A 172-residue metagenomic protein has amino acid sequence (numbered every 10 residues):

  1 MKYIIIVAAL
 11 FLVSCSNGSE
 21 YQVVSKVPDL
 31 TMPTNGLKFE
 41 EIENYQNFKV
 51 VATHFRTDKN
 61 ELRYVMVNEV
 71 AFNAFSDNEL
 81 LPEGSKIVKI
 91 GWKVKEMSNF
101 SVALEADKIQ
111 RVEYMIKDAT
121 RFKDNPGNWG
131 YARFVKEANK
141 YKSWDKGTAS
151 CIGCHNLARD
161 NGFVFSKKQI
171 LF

Functional and structural regions predicted by a protein language model:
M1-I4: Positively charged n-region of N-terminal signal peptides that target proteins for export
I6-L10: Hydrophobic helical h-region of N-terminal Sec-dependent signal peptides in bacterial secretory/periplasmic proteins
L12-S14: C-terminal motif of bacterial Sec signal peptides marking the signal peptidase cleavage site
S19-N35, F39-Y45, K49, T53-K59 (+1 more regions): Sequence context surrounding c-type heme c attachment/ligation sites in exported
L62-F72: Short, structured beta-strand/loop micro-motifs enriched in basic residues and often containing a Trp
